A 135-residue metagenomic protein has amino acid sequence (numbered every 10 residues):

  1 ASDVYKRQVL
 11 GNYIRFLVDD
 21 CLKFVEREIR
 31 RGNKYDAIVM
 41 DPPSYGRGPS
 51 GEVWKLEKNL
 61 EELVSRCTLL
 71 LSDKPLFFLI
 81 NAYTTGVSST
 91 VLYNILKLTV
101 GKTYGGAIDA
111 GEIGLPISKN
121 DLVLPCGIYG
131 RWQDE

Functional and structural regions predicted by a protein language model:
A1-Y5: Short, small-residue-biased leader/transition segments that mark boundaries at the very start of proteins
V9-I14, Y104-G106: A short helix-to-beta-strand connector/capping loop
G11, V18, Y35-R66: Mobile active-site "lid"/loop adjacent to the S-adenosyl-L-methionine
R15-L17, G111: General small-molecule cofactor/ligand-binding pocket signal
V18-F24: Conserved SAM/SAH-binding loop
E26-A37: A short acidic, Gly/Pro-enriched loop at the edge of an enzyme's catalytic core that lines a small-molecule cofactor
L71-D73: Helix-to-beta-strand junctions that scaffold the AdoMet/dcAdoMet cofactor pocket in Class I SAM-dependent enzymes
P75-E135: C-terminal catalytic and target-recognition region of SAM-dependent MTase-like enzymes, primarily methyltransferases
